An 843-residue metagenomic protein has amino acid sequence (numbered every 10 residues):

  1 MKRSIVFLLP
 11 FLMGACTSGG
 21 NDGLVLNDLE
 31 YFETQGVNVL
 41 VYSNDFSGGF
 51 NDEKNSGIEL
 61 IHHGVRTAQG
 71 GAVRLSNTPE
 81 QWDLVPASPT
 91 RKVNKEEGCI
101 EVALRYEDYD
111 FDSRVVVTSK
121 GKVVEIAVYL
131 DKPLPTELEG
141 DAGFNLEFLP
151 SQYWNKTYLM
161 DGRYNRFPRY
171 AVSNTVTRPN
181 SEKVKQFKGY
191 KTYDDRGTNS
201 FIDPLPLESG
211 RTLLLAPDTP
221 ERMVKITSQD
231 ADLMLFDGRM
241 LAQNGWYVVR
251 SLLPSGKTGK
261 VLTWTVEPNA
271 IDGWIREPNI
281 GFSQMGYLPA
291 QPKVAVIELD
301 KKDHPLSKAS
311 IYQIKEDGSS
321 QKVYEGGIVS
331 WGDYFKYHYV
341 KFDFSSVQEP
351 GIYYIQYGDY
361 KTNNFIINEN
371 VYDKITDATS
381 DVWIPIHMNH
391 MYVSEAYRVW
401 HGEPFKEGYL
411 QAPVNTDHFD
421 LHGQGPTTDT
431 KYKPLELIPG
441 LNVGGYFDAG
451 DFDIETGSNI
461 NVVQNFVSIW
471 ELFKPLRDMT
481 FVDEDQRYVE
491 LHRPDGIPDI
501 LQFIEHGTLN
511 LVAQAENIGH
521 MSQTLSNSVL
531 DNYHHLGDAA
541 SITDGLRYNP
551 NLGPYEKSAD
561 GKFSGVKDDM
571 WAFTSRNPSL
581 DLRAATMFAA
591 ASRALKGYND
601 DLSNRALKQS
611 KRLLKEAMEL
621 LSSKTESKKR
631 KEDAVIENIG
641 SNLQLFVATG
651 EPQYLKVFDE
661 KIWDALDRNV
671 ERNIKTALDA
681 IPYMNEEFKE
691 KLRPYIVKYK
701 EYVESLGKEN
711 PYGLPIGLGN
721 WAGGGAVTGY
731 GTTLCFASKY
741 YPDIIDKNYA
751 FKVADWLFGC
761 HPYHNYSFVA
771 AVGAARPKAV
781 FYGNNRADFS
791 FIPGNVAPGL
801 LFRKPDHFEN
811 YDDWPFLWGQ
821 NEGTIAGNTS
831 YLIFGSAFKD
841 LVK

Functional and structural regions predicted by a protein language model:
N21-E101, N165: Acidic-aromatic substrate-binding/catalytic surfaces of carbohydrate-active enzymes
D22-E30, Y129-P220: Polysaccharide-binding surfaces and accessory modules of carbohydrate-active proteins
R74-L134: Extended, loop-rich substrate-binding clefts of extracytoplasmic carbohydrate-active enzymes
Q152-L159, G273-P292, T362-G402: Low-complexity, Pro/Ser/Thr- and charge-rich linker/hinge segments at domain boundaries
G189-M223, D230, M285, K293-G358 (+8 more regions): Aromatic (Trp/Tyr) and acidic
S200-W274, F838: Beta-strand-rich recognition/accessory modules
Q486-F503: Acidic, glycine-anchored loop motifs typical of Ca2+
N577-D581, A585-L595, D600-E651, A665-M684: Aromatic-lined, polymer-binding surfaces characteristic of secreted/periplasmic polysaccharide-degrading enzymes
